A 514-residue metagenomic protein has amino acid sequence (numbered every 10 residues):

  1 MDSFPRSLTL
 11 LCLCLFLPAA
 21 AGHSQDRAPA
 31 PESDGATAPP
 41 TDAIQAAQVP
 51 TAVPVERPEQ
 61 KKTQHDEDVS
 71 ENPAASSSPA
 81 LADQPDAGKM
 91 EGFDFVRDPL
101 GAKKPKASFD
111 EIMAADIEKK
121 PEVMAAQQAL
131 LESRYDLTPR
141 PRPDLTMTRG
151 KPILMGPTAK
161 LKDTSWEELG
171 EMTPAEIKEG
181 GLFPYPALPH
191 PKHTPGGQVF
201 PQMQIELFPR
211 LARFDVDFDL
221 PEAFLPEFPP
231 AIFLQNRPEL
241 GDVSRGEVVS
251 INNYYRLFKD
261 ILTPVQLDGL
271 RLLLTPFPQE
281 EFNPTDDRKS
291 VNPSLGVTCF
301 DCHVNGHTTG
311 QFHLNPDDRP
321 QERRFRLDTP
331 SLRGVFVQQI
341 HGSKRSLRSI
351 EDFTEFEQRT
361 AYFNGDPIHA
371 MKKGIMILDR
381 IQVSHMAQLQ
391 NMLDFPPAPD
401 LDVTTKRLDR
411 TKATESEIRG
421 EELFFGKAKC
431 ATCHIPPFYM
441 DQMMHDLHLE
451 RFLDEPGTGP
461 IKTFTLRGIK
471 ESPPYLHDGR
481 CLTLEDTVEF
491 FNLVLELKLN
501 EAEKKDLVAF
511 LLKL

Functional and structural regions predicted by a protein language model:
M1-T9: Bacterial N-terminal signal peptides that target proteins for export
T9-A19: Bacterial N-terminal signal peptides
Q25-L514: Periplasmic c-type cytochrome electron-transfer domains
